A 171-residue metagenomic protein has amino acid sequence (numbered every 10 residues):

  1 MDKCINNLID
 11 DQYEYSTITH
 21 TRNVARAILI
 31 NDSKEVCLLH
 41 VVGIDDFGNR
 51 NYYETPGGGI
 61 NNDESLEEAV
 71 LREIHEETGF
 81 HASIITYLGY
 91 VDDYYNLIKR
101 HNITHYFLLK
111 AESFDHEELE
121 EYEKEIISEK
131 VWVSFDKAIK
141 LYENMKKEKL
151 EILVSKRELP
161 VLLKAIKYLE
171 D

Functional and structural regions predicted by a protein language model:
M1-A27, D32: Acidic, metal-coordinating catalytic segment for phosphate/diphosphate chemistry, firing primarily on the Nudix
R22, R50-T55, N102-T104: Short connector loops at helix/strand junctions that flank enzyme active sites, especially segments positioning acidic
N23-A25, K34, I103-H105, S128: Change "...and in nucleic-acid phosphodiester-cleaving endonucleases..." to "...and in nucleic-acid processing enzymes
N31-K34, V42, K110-D115, F135-K137: Short loop segments at secondary-structure junctions
E35-E76: Conserved Nudix-box catalytic region and its N-terminal flanking loop in Nudix hydrolases and closely related
H81-G89: A short coil-to-beta-strand element that immediately follows conserved catalytic motifs
D93-E118, V131: Active-site-adjacent beta-strand/loop module that shapes the phosphate/pyrophosphate-binding cleft
Y122-D171: Nudix hydrolase/Nudix homology domain
